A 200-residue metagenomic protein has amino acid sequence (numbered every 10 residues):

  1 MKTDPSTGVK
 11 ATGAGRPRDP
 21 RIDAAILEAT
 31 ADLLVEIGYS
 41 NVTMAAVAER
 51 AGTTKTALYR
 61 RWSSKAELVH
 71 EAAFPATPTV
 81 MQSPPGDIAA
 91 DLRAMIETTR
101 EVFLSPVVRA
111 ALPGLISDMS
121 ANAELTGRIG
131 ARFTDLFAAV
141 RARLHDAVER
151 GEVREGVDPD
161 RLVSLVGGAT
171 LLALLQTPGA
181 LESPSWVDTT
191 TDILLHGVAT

Functional and structural regions predicted by a protein language model:
M1-A11, A94, A138, A142-E149 (+1 more regions): C-terminal peripheral helix-coil segments that are non-catalytic and often amphipathic
M1-R50, E67: Basic, helix-initiating cap at the start of DNA-binding domains
N41, S64-V69, T79-V80, L92: Short amphipathic alpha-helical segment with a characteristic S/N-K-E followed by hydrophobic residues
A51-W62: Short hydrophobic/aromatic patch on the recognition helix
E67, A72-A73, F103-G130: Amphipathic alpha-helical segments used for helix-helix packing
V80-L112, L162: Hydrophobic alpha-helical connector segments
A110, A123-R150, P159-D160: Amphipathic alpha-helical packing segments from all-alpha helical-bundle domains
H145, R154-Q176, W186-L194: Hydrophobic alpha-helical segments that form the core of small-molecule binding pockets and/or dimer interfaces
